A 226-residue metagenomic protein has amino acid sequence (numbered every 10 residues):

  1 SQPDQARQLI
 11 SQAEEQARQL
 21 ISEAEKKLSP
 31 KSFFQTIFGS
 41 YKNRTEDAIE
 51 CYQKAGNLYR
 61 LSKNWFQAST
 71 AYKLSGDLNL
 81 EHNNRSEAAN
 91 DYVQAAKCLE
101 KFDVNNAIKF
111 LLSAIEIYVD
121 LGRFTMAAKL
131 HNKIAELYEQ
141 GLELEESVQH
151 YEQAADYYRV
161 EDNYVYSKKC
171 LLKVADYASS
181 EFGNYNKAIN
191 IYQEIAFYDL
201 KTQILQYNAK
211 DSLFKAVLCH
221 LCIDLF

Functional and structural regions predicted by a protein language model:
S1-R85: Internal amphipathic alpha-helical repeat/solenoid segments
P3, T45, W65, R85 (+7 more regions): TPR-repeat structural position
L9, L20, K27, T45 (+11 more regions): TPR repeat positional signature
K42, S62, H82, K101-F102 (+6 more regions): Structural motif corresponding to the intra-repeat A-B loop/turn of tetratricopeptide repeats
G56-N57, G76-D77, A96-K97, I115-E116 (+5 more regions): Amphipathic alpha-helical segments of tetratricopeptide repeats
I115-Y192: Solenoidal tandem-repeat scaffolds enriched in leucines and small polar residues
Y164-F226: Structured C-terminal portions of repeat-based eukaryotic scaffold domains
